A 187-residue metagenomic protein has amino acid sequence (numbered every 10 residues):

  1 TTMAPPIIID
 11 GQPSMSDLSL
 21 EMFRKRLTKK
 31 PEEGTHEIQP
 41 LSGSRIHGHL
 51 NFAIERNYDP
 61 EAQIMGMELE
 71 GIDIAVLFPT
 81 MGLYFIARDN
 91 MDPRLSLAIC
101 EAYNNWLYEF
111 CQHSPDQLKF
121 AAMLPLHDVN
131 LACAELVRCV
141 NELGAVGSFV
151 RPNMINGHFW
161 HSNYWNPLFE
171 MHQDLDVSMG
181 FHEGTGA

Functional and structural regions predicted by a protein language model:
T1-A187: Helix-coil boundary/capping segments in enzymes
